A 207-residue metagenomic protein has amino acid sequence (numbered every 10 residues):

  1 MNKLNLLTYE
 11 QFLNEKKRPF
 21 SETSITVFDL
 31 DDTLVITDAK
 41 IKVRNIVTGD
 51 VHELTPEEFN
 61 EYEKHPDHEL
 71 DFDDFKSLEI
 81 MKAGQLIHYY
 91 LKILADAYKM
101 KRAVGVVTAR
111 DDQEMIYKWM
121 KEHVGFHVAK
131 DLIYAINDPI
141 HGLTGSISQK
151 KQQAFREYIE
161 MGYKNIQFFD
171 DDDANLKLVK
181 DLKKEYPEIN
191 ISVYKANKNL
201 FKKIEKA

Functional and structural regions predicted by a protein language model:
L7-E15, E22, D32, K202-I204: Proteolytic processing junctions in secreted/extracellular precursors, especially proprotein convertase/trypsin-like
P19-G145: Alpha-helical substrate-recognition element adjacent to the catalytic core
S24-T26, K151-D173, V179: Conserved Lys-Pro-Asp/Glu-containing loop-to-beta segment of HAD-superfamily phosphomonoesterases, centered on
H52-P66, E188-A207: A short, conserved beta-to-alpha structural element at the edge of catalytic cores that scaffolds binding
M100-A103, G162-K164, I189: Loop/turn elements at helix/coil->beta-strand transitions in domains of secreted/extracellular proteins
A103-G105, Q167, S192-Y194: A structural signal for isolated positions on well-ordered beta-strands in alpha/beta enzyme cores
Q113-Y117, A174-L178, F201-K203: Short, charged/polar "capping" segments at the starts of alpha-helices and the immediately preceding loops
Y117-F126, K177-P187, A207: Short, aromatic/basic amphipathic alpha-helical patches
